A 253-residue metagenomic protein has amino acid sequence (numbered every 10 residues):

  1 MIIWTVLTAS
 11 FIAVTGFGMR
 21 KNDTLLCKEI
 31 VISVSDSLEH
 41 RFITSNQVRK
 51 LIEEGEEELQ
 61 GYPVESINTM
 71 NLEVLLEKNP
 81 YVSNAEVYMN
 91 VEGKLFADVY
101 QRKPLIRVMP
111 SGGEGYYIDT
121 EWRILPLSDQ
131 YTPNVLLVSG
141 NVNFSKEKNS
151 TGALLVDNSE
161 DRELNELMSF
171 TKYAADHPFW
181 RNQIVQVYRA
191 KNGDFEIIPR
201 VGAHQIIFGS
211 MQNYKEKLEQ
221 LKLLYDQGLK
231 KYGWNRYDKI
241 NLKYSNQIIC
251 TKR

Functional and structural regions predicted by a protein language model:
M1-D36, E54-K78, S83-R253: Charged, solvent-exposed interaction patches on well-folded alpha/beta domains that mediate macromolecular contacts
I43-E56: An acidic helix/loop motif centered on a single conserved Asp/Glu that marks catalytic or ligand-interacting sites
